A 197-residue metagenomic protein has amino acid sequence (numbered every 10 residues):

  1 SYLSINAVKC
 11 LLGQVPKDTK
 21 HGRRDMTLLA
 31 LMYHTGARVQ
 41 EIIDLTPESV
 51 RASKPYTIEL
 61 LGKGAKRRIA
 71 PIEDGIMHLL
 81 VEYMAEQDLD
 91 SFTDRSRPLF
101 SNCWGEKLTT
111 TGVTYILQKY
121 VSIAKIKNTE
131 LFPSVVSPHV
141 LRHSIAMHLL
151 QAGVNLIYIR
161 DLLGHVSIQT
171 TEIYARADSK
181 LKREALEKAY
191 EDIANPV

Functional and structural regions predicted by a protein language model:
S1-V197: Conserved catalytic core of the tyrosine transesterase superfamily
